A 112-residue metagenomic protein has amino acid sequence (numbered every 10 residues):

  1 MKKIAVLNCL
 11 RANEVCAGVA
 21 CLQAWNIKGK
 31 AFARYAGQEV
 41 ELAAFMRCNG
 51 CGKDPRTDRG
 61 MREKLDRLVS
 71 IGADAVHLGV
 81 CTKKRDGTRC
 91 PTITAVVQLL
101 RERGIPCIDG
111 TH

Functional and structural regions predicted by a protein language model:
M1-L65, R89, P106: Conserved mixed alpha/beta catalytic, RNA-binding, or beta-rich assembly cores of soluble enzyme, regulatory
C9-L10, C48, G79-C81, G110-H112: Fold-independent oxyanion-binding glycine-rich loops and adjacent beta-strand/coil segments at enzyme active sites
R56-C90: Mid-chain, well-packed structural core segment of small domains
G87-R101: Short Gly/Thr/Asp-enriched flexible loops that form oxyanion-binding sites at enzyme active sites
R101, I105-H112: Divalent-metal-activated hydrolytic enzyme cores
